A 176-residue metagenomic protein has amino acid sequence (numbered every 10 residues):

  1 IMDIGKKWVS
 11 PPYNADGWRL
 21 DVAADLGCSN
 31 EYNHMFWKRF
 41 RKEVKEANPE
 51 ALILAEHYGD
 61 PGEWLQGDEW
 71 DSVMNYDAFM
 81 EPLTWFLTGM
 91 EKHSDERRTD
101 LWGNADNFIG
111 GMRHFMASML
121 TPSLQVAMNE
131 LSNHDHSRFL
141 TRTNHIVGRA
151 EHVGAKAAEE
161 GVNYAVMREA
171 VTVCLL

Functional and structural regions predicted by a protein language model:
I1-E63: Active-site neighborhood of glycoside hydrolase catalytic domains
G5, W37, R41-K42, E50-L176: Conserved alpha/beta catalytic core and glycan-binding cleft of carbohydrate-active enzymes
